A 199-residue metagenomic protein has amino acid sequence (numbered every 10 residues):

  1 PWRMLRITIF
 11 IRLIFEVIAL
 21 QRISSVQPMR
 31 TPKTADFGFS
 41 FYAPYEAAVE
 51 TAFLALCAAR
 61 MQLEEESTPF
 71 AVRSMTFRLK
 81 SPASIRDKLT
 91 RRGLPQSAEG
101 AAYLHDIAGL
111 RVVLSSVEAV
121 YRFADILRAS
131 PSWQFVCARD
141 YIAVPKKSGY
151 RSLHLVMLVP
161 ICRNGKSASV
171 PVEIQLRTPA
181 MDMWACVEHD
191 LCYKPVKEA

Functional and structural regions predicted by a protein language model:
L5-I7: Alpha-helix boundary/capping motif
V17-L63, S167-A199: An acidic, glycine-/histidine-flanked metal-binding catalytic module
D36-P44, L104, V113-E118: Amphipathic alpha-helical interface elements
P44, A48-L94: Surface-exposed, low-hydrophobicity interaction/linker segments
L94-L104: Short, flexible, solvent-exposed loop/turn segments with mixed acidic/basic and small polar residues
A101, A108, V113-A199: Long beta-strand-rich cores associated with HINT superfamily self-processing modules
